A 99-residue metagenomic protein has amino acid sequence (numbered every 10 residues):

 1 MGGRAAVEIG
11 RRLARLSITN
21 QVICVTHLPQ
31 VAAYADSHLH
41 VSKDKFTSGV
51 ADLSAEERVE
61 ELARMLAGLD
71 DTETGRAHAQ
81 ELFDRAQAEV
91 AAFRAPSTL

Functional and structural regions predicted by a protein language model:
G3-L99: C-terminal lobe/lid and adjacent interdomain/linker elements of RecA-like ASCE P-loop ATPase modules
